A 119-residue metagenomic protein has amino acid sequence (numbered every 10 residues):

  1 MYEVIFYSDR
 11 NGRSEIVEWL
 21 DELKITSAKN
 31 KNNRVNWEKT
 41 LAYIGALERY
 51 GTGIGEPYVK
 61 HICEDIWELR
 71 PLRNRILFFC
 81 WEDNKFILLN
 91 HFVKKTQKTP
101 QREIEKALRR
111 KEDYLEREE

Functional and structural regions predicted by a protein language model:
M1-R73, D83-K85, V93-E119: Basic, Lys/Arg-enriched alpha-helical interface segments
I76-F79: Short, surface-exposed beta-strand/loop micro-motifs that present aromatic residues
N90: Short, conserved beta-strand/beta-arch hydrophobic-aromatic motifs that form part of recognition grooves or interface
